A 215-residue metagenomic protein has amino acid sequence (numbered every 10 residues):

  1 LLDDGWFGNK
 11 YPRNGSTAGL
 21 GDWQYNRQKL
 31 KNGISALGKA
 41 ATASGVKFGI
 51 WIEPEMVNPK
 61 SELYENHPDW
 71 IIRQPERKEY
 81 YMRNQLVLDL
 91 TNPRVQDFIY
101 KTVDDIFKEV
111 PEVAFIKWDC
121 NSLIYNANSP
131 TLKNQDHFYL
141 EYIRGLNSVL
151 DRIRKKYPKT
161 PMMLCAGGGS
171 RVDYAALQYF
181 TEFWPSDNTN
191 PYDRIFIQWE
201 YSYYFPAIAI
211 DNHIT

Functional and structural regions predicted by a protein language model:
L1-K101, V110-P111, F115: Aromatic-lined carbohydrate-binding/catalytic grooves of carbohydrate-active enzymes
L1-L2, W118-C120, L164: Conserved beta-strand positions
G5-F7, E53-E55, N121-L123, G167-S170: An acidic- and aromatic-residue-enriched active-site/binding cleft used to recognize and process polar
N9-Y11, K60, Y125-A127, V172-Y174: Extracytoplasmic/secreted cell-surface and envelope-processing proteins
N58-D97, K101, I143-T215: Glycan-recognition surfaces
T102-I143: N-terminal/domain-start segments enriched in small and hydrophobic, helix-friendly residues, covering either
